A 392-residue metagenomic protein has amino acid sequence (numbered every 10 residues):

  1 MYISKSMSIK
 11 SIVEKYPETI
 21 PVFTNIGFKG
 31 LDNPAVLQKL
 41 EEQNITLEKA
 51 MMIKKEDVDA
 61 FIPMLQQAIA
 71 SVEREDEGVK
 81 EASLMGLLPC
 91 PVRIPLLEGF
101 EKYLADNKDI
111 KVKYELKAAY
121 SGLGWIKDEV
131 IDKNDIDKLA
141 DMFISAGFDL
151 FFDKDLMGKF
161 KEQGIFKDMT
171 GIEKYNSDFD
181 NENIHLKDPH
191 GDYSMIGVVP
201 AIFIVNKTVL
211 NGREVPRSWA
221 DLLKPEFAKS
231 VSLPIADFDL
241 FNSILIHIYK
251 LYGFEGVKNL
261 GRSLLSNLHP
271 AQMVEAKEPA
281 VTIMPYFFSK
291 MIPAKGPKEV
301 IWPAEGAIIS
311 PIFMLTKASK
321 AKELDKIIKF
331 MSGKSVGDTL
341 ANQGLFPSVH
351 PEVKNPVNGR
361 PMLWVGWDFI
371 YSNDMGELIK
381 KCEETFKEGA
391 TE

Functional and structural regions predicted by a protein language model:
E73-D155: Early extracytoplasmic/lumenal segment of secretory-pathway proteins
D76-V79, K322, K329-E392: Extracellular/periplasmic juxtamembrane helices and adjacent flexible linkers that interface with membrane partners
D132-N134, A140-I144, D168-I202: A structural signal for short loop-to-beta-strand junctions that line the ligand-binding cleft of periplasmic/secreted
F152, P234-G306: Ligand-binding pocket segment of bilobal, Venus flytrap-like solute-binding proteins
Q163-K174, A294-I308, A318-S319: Short beta-strand->loop
I202-V209, I309-K322, T339-L340: A bilobed periplasmic-binding-protein/Venus flytrap-type ligand-binding module shared by bacterial periplasmic
T208-P216, K250-E255, S319-L324: Short helix-loop capping/hinge motifs at secondary-structure junctions, enriched in acidic/polar residues
A220-L240: Short loop->beta-strand "edge-of-pocket" segments that line small-molecule binding or catalytic clefts across diverse
